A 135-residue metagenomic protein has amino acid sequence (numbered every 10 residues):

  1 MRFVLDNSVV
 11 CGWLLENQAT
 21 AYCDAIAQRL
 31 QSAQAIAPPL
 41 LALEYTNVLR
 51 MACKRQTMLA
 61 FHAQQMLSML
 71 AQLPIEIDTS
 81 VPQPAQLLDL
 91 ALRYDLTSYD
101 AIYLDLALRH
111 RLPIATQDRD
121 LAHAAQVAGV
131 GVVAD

Functional and structural regions predicted by a protein language model:
M1, S32-A35, I75, R109-P113: Short active-site oxyanion
M1-L40, A52-Q65, A128: Short, well-structured N-terminal submotif of metal-dependent ribonuclease cores
R2, L96, L104-D135: Acidic, PIN/NYN-like endoribonuclease modules and their adjacent C-terminal/linker elements
V9, L41, Q83, Y103 (+1 more regions): Alpha-helix capping/helix-boundary segments
P38, Y99, Q117: Replace "coordinates the UDP/GDP/TDP-sugar" with "coordinates nucleotide-activated sugar donors
P39-A42, H62-R93: Acidic catalytic patch
R55-M58, T79, L96: Alpha-helical structural elements of signaling/regulatory helical domains
